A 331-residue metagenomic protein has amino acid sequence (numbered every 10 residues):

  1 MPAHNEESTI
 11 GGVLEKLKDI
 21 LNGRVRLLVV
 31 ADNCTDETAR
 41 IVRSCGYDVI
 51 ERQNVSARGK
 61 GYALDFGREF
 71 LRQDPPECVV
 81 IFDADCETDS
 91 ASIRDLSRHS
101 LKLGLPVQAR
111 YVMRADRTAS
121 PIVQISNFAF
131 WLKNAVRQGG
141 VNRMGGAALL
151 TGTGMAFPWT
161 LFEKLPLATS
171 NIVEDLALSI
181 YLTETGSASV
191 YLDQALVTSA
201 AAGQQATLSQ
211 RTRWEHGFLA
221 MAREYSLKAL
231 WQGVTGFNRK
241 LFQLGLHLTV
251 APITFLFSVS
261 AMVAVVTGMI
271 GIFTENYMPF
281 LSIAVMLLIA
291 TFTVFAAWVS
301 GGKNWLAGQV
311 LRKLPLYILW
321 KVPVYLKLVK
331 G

Functional and structural regions predicted by a protein language model:
M1-E15, N33: Active-site beta-to-alpha loop of glycosyltransferases that engages the nucleotide-sugar donor
G11, E37, D83-H99: Acidic donor-binding/catalytic loop of UDP-sugar-dependent glycosyltransferases, especially processive GT2
E15-R24: Short, acidic, metal-binding catalytic loop of nucleotide-sugar glycosyltransferases
A31-A39, N54-S56, C86-E87: A conserved acidic beta->alpha catalytic loop
Q53-G67, L71-P76, S90-A91, D95-N171 (+3 more regions): Long helical/loop segments within the catalytic core of UDP-sugar-dependent glycosyltransferases, especially the large
V79: Short aromatic/hydrophobic "clamp" motif used to bind/position activated sugar donors
S179-V197: Catalytic donor-sugar/metal-binding loop of nucleotide-sugar-dependent glycosyltransferases
H247-K330: Membrane-embedded multi-pass helical conduit in multi-pass membrane proteins, especially envelope-biosynthetic
